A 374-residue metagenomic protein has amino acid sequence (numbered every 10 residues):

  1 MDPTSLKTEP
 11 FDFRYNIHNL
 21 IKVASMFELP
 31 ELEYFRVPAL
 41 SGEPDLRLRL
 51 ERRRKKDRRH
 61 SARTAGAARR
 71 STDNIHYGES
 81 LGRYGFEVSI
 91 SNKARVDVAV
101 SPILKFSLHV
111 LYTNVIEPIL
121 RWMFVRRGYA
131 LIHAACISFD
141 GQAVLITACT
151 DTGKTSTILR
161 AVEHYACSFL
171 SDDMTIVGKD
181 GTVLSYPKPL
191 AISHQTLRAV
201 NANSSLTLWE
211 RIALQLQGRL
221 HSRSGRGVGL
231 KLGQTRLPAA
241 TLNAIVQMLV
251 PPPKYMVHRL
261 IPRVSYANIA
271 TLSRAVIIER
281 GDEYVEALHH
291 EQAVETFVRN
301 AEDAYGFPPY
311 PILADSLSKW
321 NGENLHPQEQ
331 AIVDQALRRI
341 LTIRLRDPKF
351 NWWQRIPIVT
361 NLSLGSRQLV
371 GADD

Functional and structural regions predicted by a protein language model:
M1-T150, L159, E163-L170, T175-D374: A noncatalytic interaction/capping subdomain that flanks phosphate/NTP-handling catalytic cores
G153-K154: Conserved glycine(s) of the Walker
